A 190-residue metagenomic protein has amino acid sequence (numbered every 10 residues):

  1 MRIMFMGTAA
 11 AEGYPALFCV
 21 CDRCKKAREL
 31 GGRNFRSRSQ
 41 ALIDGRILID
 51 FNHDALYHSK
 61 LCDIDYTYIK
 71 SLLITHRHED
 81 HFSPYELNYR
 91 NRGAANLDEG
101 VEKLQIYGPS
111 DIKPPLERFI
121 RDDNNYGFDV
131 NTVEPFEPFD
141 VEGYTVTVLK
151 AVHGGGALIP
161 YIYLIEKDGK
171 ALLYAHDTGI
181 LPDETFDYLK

Functional and structural regions predicted by a protein language model:
M1-I64, T132-T185: Core dinuclear metal-dependent hydrolase active-site scaffold
R46, F51-Q105: Active-site metal-binding motif and surrounding structural segment of the metallo-beta-lactamase
H53, S110-D111: Alpha-helix N-cap/helix-start capping motif
H78, D111-I112, G179: Catalytic metal-binding/acid-base residues of hydrolase active sites
E102-K103, D123-D129, E142: A short helix-to-beta-strand connector/capping loop
Q105-P109, T132-V133: Extended hydrophobic secondary-structure segments that form protein cores and membrane-embedded regions
D111-I120: A short, active-site helix/loop in glycosyltransferases that binds the activated sugar's phosphate group
L189-K190: Inter-motif core of Ras-like GTPase G domains
